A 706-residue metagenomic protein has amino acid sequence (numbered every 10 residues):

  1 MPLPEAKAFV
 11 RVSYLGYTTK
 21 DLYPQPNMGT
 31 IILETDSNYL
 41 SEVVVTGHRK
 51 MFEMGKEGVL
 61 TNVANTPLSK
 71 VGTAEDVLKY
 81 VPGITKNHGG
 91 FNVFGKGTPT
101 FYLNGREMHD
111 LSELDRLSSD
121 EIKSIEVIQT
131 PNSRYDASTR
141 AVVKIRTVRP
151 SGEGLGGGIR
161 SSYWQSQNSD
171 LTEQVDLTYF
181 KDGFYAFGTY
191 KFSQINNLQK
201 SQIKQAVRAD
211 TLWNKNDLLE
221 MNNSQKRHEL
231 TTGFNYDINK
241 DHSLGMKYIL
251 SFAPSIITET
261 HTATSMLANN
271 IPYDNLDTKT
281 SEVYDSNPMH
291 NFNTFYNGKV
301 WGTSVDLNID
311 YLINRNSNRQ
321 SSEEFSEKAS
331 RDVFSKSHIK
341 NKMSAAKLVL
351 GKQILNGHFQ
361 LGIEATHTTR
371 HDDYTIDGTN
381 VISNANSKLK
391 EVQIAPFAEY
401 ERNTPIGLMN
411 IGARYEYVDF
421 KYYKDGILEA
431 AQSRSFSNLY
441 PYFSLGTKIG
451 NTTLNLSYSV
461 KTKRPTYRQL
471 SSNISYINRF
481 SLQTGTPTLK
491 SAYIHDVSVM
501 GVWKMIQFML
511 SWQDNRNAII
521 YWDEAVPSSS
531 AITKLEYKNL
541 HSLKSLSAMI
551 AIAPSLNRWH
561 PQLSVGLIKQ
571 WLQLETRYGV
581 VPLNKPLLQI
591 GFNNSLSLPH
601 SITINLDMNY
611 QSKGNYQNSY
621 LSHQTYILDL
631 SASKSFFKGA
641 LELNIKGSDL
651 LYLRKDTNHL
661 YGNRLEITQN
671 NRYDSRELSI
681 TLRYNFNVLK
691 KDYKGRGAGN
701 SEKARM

Functional and structural regions predicted by a protein language model:
P2, Y80, R106-N132: Short acidic/polar hinge/loop motifs at secondary-structure boundaries that mediate gating or recognition
F9-Y17, N27-P67, N87-H88, K96 (+1 more regions): Short, acidic, small-residue-rich periplasmic hinge/interaction motif at the N-terminus of Gram-negative outer-membrane
P26-E34, A74-V77, L111-S112, E126-V127 (+2 more regions): N-terminal periplasmic accessory domains that precede and gate Gram-negative outer-membrane beta-barrel machines
D136-V143, S151-S201, Q225-H228: Outer-membrane beta-barrel translocator/receptor signature
E229-A253, L276-D425, G446-T453, I506-L510 (+2 more regions): Face-selective signature of the C-terminal outer-membrane beta-barrel domain
M343-K347, Q393, T484, K490 (+3 more regions): Outer membrane beta-barrel strand-and-loop segments of large Gram-negative receptors, especially TonB-dependent
H371, Y417-K424, T447-V497, S511-S530 (+1 more regions): Surface-exposed extracellular loop regions of Gram-negative outer-membrane beta-barrel proteins, predominantly
K388-E391, A431-R434, T462-R516, K534-S547 (+1 more regions): Outer-membrane beta-barrel signature, preferentially recognizing the C-terminal barrel domain of Gram-negative
